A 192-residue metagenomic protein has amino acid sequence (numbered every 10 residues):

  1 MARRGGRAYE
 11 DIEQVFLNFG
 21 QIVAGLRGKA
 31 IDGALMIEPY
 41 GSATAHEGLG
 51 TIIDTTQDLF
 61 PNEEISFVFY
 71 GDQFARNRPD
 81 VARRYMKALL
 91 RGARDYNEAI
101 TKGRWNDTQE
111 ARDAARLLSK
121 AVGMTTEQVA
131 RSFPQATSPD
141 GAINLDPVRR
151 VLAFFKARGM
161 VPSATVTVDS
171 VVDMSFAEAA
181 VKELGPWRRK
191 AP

Functional and structural regions predicted by a protein language model:
M1-Q14, A45-E47, R116-S119: Ligand-binding cleft/hinge of the Venus flytrap
R7-G28, M36-P39: Short helix-initiation/N-cap motifs at beta->coil->alpha
I12-V15, L49-E63, Q73: Short beta-strand->loop
G25-G28, G33, T44, I52-I53 (+2 more regions): A residue-level marker of the well-folded mature domains of exported/periplasmic proteins
D32-G50, A153-F154: A ligand-binding cleft/hinge motif common to bilobed small-molecule-binding domains
E64-D80: A bilobed periplasmic-binding-protein/Venus flytrap-type ligand-binding module shared by bacterial periplasmic
R76-S163: Secondary-structure end/capping motifs
R149-P192: Conserved C-terminal helix/tail region of periplasmic/extracytoplasmic solute-binding proteins
